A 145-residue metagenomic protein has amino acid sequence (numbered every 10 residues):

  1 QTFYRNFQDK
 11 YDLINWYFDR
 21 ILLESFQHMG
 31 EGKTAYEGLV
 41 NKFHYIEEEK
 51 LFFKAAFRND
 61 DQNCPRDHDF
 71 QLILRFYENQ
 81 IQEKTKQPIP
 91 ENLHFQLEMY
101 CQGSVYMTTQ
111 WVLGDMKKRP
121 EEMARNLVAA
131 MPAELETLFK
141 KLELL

Functional and structural regions predicted by a protein language model:
Q1: Key DNA-contact positions within bacterial/archaeal DNA-binding proteins
Y4-G30, E47: An amphipathic alpha-helix adjacent to DNA-recognition modules
I21-H28, G103-G114: Solvent-exposed, amphipathic alpha-helical segments
Q27-K54: Hydrophobic alpha-helical connector segments
M29, F53-A56, I81-K84, W111-D115 (+1 more regions): Secondary-structure edge/capping motif, primarily at the C-terminal ends of alpha-helices and the immediately following
K54-A56, P65, P120: Short, hydrophobic secondary-structure boundary micro-motifs
D61-Y106, A129, E136: Amphipathic alpha-helical packing segments from all-alpha helical-bundle domains
Q110-L145: C-terminal peripheral helix-coil segments that are non-catalytic and often amphipathic
